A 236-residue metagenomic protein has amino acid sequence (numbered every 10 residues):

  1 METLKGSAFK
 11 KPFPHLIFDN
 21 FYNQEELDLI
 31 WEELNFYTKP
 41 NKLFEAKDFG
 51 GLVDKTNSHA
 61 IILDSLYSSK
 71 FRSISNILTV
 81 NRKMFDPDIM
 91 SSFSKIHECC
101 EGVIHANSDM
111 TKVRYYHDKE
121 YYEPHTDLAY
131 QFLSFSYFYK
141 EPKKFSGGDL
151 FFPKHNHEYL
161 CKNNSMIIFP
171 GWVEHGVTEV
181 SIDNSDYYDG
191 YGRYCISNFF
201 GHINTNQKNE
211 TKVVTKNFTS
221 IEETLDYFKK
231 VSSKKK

Functional and structural regions predicted by a protein language model:
M1-H97: Non-heme Fe(II)/2-oxoglutarate
H15, H125, H175: Histidine-centered active-site/metal-ligand motif
K39, C100-I104, K140-K144: Proline-centered turn/helix-capping motifs that create local helix->coil transitions or kinks
G102-Y115: A short glycine-rich, His/Asp/Glu-containing loop-to-beta-strand
T111-V113, S134-S136, I196-F200: A structural signal for short, well-ordered beta-strand segments
K112-D127: Conserved short histidine dyad/triad with adjacent acidic residue
Y130, K140-K236: Catalytic core of Fe(II)/2-oxoglutarate
